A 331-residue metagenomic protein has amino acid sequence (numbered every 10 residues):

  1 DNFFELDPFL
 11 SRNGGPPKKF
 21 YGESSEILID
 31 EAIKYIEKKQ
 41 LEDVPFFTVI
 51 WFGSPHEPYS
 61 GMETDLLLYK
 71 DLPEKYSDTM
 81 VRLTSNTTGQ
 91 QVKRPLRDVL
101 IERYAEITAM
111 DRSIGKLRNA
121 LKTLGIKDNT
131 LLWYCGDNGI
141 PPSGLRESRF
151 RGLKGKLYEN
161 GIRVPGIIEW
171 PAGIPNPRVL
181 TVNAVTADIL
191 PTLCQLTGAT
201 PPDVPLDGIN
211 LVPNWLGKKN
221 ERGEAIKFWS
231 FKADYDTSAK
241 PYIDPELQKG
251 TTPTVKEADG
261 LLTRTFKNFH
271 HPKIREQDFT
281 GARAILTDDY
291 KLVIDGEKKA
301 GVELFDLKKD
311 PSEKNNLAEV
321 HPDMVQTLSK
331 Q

Functional and structural regions predicted by a protein language model:
D1-L190, C194-P213, K218, I274-Q277 (+4 more regions): Active-site-proximal cap/lid insertion segments
K154-N160, W229-A318: C-terminal, low-complexity/hydrophilic appendages and adjacent surface loops of extracellular/periplasmic anionic
V185-T186, P191-Q195, V204-G208, V212-L262: Glycine-rich, aromatic-lined ligand/substrate-binding cores of catalytic and carbohydrate-binding domains
S329-Q331: Bilobed periplasmic-binding protein-like "clamshell/Venus-flytrap" ligand-binding domains
